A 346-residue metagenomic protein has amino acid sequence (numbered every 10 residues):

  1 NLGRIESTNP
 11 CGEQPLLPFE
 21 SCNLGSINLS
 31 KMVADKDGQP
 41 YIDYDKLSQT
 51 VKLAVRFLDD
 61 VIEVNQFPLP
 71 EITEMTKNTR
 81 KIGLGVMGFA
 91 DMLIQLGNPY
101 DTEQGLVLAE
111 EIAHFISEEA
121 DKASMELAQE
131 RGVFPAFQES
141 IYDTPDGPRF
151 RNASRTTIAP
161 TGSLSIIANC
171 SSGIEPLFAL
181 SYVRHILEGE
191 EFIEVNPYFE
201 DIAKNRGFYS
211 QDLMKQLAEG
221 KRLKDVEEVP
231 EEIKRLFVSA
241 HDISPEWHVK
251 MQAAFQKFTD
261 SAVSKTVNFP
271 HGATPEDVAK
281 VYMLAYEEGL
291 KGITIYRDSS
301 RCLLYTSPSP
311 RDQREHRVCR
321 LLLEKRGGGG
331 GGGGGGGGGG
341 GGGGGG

Functional and structural regions predicted by a protein language model:
N1, E71-I82, L106-E111, F134-R149 (+3 more regions): A glycine-rich phosphate-binding loop feature that marks nucleotide/adenosyl-phosphate handling sites
N1-T76, G88-M92, C170-S171, E175-P197 (+2 more regions): Function-dense linear segments that define catalytic or interfacial modules in macromolecule-processing proteins
E13, L58-E63, D146-P148, T156-S307: Catalytic alpha/beta core of large soluble enzyme barrels
L16-V33, A54-E71, I82-L96, Y100 (+6 more regions): Core alpha/beta catalytic barrel or barrel-like domain that forms the active/cofactor pocket in diverse metabolic
K31-S48, F57, T76-S117, E191 (+1 more regions): N-terminal leader/propeptide and maturation segments of large enzyme subunits in energy/redox metabolism and hydrolases
T50-T73, K77, N98-T161, K234 (+1 more regions): Internal maturation/activation junctions in enzymes
Y305-D312, K325, G329-G346: Conserved small/polar residues in nucleotide/adenosyl-binding loops
